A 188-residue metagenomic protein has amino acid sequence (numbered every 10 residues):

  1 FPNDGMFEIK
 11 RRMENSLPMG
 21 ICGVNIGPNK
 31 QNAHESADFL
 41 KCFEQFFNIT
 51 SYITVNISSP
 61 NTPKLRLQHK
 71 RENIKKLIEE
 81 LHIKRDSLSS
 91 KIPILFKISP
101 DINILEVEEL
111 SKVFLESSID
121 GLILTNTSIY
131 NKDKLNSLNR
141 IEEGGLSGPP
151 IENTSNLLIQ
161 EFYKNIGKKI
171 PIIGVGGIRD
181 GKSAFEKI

Functional and structural regions predicted by a protein language model:
F1-T54, S59: Active-site beta->alpha loop and helix N-cap motifs at the rims of alpha/beta catalytic domains
N3-M19, K70-F96, I141-P171: Alpha-helix-loop-beta-strand connector modules within alpha/beta enzyme cores
I9, C22-I26, I53-N56, I94-I98 (+2 more regions): Hydrophobic faces of well-ordered beta-strands that scaffold small-molecule active sites in alpha/beta enzyme cores
N25-L40, K97-I104, P171-R179: Active-site mouth loops of central-metabolism enzymes
P28-K30, S59-N61, P100-I102, N126-I129: Glycine-rich beta-alpha junction loops
D38-D86, S99-P100: Metal-dependent enolase-superfamily TIM-barrel catalytic cores that perform enediolate-based chemistry
L40-K41, I102-E116, Y163-K168, I178-I188: Catalytic cores of alpha/beta
P60-N73, V107, K112-K168: Glycine/Thr-rich beta-alpha phosphate-binding loop at enzyme active sites
